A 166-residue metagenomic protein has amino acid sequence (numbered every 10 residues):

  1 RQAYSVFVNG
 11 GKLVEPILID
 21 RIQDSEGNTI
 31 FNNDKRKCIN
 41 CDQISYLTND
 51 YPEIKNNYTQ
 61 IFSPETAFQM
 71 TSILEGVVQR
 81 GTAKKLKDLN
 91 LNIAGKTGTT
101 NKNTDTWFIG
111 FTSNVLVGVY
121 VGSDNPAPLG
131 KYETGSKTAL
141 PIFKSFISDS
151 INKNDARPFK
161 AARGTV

Functional and structural regions predicted by a protein language model:
R1-V166: A penicillin-recognizing enzyme superfamily signal
